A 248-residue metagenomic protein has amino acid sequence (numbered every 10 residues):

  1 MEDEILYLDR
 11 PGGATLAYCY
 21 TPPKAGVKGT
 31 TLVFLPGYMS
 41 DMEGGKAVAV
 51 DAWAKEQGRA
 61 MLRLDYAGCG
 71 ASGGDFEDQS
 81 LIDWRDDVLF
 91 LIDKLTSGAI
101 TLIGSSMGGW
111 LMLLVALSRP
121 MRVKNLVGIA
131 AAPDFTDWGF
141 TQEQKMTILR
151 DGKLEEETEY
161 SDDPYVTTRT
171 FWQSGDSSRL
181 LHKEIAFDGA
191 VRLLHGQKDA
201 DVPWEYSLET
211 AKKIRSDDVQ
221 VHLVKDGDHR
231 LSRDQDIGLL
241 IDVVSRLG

Functional and structural regions predicted by a protein language model:
M1-A25: N-terminal cap/lid segment of alpha/beta-hydrolase-fold proteins
G13-L16, R122-V224, D228-L247: The alpha/beta-hydrolase serine catalytic core
K28-G37: Short beta-strand element of the alpha/beta-hydrolase
Y38-D51, E205: The serine-hydrolase catalytic nucleophile loop
D51-G73: Conserved alpha/beta-hydrolase
D78-L95: Alpha/beta-hydrolase active-site loop
L102-G104, I129: Short beta-strand immediately N-terminal to the catalytic nucleophile in serine-hydrolase-like folds
G104-M112: Gly/Ala-rich beta-loop-alpha elbow adjacent to hydrolase catalytic centers
